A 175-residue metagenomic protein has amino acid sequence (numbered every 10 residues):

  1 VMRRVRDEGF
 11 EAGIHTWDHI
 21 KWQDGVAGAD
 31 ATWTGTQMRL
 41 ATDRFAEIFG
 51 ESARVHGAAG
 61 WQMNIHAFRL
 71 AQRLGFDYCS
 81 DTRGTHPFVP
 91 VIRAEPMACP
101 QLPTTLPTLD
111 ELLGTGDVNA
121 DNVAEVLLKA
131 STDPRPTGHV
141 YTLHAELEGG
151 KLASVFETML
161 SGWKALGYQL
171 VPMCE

Functional and structural regions predicted by a protein language model:
V1-V55, G60-P100, A120-Y141, G149-E175: Catalytic alpha-helical scaffold of carbohydrate-active enzymes acting on polysaccharides/glycoconjugates
H86-F88, Q101-V118: Positively charged, amphipathic and often flexible ligand-engagement surfaces
P107, E146-G149: Short Gly/Pro-enriched loop/turn and capping motifs at secondary-structure junctions
